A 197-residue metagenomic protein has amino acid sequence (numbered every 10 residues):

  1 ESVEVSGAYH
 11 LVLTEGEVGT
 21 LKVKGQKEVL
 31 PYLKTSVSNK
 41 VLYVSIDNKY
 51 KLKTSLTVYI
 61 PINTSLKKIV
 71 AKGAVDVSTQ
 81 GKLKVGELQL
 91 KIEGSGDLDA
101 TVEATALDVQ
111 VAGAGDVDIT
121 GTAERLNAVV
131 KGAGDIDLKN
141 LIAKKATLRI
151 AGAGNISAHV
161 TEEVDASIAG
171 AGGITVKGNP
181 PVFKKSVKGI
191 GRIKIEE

Functional and structural regions predicted by a protein language model:
E1-H10, T14-K22, Q26-Y32: Start-of-domain marker
E1-L13, V58-I60, S65-E197: Extended, compositionally simple hydrophobic/Ser/Thr-rich segments that build repetitive fibrous architectures
E28-N63: Mid-chain, structured segments of secreted extracytoplasmic proteins
